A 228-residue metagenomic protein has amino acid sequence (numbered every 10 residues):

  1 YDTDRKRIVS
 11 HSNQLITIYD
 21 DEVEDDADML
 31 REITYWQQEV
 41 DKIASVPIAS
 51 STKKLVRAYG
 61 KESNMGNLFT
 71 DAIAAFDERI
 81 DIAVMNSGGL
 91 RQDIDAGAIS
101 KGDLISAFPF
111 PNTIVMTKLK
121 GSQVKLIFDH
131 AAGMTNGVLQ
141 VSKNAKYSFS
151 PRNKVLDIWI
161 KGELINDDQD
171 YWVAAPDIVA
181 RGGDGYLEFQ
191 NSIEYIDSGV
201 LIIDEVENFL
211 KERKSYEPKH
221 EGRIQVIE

Functional and structural regions predicted by a protein language model:
T3, I8, N67-E228: Feature captures C-terminal
I8-I99: Hard-cation-handling environments
